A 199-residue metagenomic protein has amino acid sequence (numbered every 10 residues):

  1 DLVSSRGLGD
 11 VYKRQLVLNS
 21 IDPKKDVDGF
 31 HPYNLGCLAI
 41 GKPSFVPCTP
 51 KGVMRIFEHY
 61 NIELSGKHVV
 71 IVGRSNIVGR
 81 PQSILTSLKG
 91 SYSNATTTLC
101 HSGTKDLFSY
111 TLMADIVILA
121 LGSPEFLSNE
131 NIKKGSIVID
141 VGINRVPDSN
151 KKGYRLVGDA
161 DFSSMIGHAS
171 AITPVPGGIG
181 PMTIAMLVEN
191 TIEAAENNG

Functional and structural regions predicted by a protein language model:
D1-Y12: Single conserved hydrophobic/aromatic residue that forms the stacking wall/gate of nucleotide- or nucleobase-binding
V3, K25, P32, C48 (+5 more regions): Short glycine- and Lys/Arg-enriched binding-loop motifs that mark or flank ligand-binding interfaces
R14-T49: Glycine/small-residue-rich loop that forms an oxyanion/phosphate-binding "nest" at active or ligand-binding sites
G36, K42-K133, I137: Glycine-rich phosphate/diphosphate-binding loop of Rossmann-like nucleotide-binding domains
E63-G66, E193-G199: Phosphate-handling active-site elements
T96-N197: Rossmann-like adenosine-cofactor binding region
